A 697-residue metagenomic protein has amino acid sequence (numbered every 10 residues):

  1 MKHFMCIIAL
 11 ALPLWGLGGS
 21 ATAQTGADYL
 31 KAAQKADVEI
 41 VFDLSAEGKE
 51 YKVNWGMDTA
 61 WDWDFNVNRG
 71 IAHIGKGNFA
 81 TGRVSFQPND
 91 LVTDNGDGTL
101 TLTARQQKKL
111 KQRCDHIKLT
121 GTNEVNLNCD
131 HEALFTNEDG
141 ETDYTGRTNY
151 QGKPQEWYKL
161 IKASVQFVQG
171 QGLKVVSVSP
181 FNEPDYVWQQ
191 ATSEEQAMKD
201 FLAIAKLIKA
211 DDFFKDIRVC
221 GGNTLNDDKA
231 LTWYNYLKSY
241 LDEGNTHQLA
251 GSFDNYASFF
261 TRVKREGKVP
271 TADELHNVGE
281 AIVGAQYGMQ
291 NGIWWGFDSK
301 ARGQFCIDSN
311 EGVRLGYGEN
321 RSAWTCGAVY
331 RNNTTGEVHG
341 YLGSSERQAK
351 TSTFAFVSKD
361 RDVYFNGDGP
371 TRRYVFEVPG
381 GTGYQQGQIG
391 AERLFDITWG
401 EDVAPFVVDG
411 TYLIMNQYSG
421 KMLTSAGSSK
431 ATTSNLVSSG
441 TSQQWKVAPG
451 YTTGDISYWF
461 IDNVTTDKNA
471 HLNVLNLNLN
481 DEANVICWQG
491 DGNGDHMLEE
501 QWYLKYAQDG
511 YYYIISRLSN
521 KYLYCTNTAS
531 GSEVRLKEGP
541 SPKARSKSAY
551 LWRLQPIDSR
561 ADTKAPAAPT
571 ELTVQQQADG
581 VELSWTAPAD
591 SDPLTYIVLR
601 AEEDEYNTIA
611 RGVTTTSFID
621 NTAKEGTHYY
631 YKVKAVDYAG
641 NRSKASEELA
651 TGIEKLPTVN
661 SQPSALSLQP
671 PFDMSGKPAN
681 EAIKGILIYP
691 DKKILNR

Functional and structural regions predicted by a protein language model:
W61-L231: Substrate-binding cleft and catalytic face of glycoside hydrolase catalytic domains, especially the flexible beta-alpha
K162-V176, P184-Y412: Substrate-binding and catalytic surfaces of secreted/luminal carbohydrate-active proteins
D402-D562: Lectin-like carbohydrate-binding module/patch detector with strong preference for beta-trefoil
D579-D592: Conserved aromatic anchor
P593-T608, T627-H628, G652-R697: C-terminal outer-membrane/trafficking sorting elements
I609-T614: Short beta-strand segments within Ig-like beta-sandwich modules, predominantly Fibronectin type-III
D620-N641: Beta-strand-rich modules
V636-G652: Extracellular fibronectin type III
